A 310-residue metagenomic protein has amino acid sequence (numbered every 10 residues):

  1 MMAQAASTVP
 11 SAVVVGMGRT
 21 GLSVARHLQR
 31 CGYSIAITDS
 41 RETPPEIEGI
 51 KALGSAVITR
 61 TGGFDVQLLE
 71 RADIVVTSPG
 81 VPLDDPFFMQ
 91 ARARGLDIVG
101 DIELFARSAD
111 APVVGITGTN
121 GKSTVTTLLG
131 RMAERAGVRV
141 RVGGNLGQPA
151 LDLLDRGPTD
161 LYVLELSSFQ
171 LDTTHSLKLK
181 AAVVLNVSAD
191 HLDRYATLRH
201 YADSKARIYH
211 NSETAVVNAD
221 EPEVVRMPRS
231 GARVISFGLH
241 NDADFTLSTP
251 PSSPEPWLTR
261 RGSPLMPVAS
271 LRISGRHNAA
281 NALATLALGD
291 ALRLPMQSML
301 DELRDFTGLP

Functional and structural regions predicted by a protein language model:
M1-G100, L104, S274, L294-Q297 (+2 more regions): N-terminal leader/targeting and accessory segments in enzymes
P10, V15-M17, T197-R199, R233-P310: Adenine nucleotide phosphate-binding catalytic loops in nucleotide-utilizing enzymes
M17, D39-S40, G118, N145 (+1 more regions): Cofactor-binding loop segments of dinucleotide-utilizing enzymes, especially the Rossmann-like FAD- and NAD(P)+-binding
H27-R30, K51, Q67-E70, P79-A219 (+2 more regions): Phosphate-binding loop of NTP-binding sites
I35-D39, R60, V75, L164 (+2 more regions): Short, hydrophobic beta-strand segments that form beta-sheet elements in well-ordered domains
G63, I102, G144, F237-H240 (+1 more regions): Residues at the C-termini of beta-strands that transition into short coil/loop
A72-S78, P112-G118, T246-W257: Short, surface-exposed amphipathic charged segments that create phosphate/polyanion-binding patches used for binding
